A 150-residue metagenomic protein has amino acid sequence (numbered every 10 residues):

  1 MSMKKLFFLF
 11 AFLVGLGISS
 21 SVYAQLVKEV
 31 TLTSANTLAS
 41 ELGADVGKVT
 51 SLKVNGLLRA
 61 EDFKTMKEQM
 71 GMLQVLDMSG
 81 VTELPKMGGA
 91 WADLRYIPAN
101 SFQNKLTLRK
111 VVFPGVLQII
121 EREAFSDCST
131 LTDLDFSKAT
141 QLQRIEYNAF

Functional and structural regions predicted by a protein language model:
M1-L6, S19: Positively charged n-region of N-terminal signal peptides that target proteins for export
L6-G15: Sec-dependent N-terminal signal peptides
I18-A24: Sec/Tat signal peptide C-region and signal peptidase I cleavage site
L26-T33, T50-L58, M72-D93, L106-I119 (+1 more regions): Structural signature of tandem-repeat unit edges
T33-L42: Surface-exposed ligand/attachment interfaces on beta-rich extracellular proteins
E41, D62-Q69: A short acidic, amphipathic alpha-helical/loop segment
D62-T65, G88-A90, A99: Plant-biased, solvent-exposed loop and capping regions within N-terminal extracellular ligand-binding ectodomains
P98-S101, E121-S126, E146-A149: Consensus positions within tandem repeat domains that build extended binding/scaffold surfaces
